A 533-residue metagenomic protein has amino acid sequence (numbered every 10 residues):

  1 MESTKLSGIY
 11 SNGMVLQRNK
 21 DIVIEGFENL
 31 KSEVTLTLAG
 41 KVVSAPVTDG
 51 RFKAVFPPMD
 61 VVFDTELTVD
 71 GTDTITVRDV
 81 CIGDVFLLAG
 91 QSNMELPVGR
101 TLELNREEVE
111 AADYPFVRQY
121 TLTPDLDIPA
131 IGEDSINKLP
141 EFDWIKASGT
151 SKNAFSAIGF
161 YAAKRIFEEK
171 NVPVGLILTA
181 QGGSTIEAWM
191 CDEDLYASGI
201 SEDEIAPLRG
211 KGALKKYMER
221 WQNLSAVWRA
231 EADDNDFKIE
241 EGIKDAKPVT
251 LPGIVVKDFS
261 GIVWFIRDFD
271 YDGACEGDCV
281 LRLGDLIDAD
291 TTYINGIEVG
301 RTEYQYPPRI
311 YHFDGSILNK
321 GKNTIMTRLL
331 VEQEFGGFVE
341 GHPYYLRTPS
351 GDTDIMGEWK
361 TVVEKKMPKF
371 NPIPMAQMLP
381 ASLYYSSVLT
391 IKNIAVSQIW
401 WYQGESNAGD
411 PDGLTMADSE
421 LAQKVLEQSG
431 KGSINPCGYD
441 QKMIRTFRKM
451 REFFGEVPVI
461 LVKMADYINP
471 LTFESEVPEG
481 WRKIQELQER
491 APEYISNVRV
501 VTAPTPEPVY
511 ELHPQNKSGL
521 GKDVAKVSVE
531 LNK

Functional and structural regions predicted by a protein language model:
S3-D84, Q333-G337: Ser/Thr-rich low-complexity repeats and stalk/linker segments
S3-T4, I75-W144, T179-I254, K322-V396: An acidic-aromatic loop/edge-strand motif
L6-N12, F259-D272, R309-Y311, Y385: Short beta-strands within extracellular/lumenal beta-sheet-rich domains
G8-I9, V15-I24, D258-S260, N516-G519 (+2 more regions): Surface beta-strand/loop "capping" patches
E25, A246, F269-G296, I325-T327: Aromatic-lined ligand-binding clefts that engage carbohydrates, nucleic acids, or primary amines
G40-V62, T292-P343: Beta-strand-rich ligand-recognition modules
L379-Q398, Y402-L461, R482, R490 (+1 more regions): Active-site neighborhood of glycoside hydrolase catalytic domains
M464-T502, K517: Substrate-gating cap/lid alpha-helix
